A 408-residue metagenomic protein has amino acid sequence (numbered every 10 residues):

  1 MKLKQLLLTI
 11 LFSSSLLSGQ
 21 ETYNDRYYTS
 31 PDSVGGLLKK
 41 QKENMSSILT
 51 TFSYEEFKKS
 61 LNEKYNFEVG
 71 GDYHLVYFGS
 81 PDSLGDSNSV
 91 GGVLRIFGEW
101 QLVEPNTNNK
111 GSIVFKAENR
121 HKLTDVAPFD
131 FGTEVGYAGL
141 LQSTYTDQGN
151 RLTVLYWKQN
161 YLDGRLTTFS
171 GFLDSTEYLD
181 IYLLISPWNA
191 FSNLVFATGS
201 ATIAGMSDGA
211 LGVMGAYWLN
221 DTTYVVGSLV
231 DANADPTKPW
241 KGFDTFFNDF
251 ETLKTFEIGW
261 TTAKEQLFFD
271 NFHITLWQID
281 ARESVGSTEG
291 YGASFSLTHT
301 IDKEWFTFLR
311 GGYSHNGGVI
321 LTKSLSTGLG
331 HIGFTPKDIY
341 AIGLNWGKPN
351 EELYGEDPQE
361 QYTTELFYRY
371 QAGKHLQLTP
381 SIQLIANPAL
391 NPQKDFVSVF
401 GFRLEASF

Functional and structural regions predicted by a protein language model:
E21-T22, S46-V69, W100-I113, L162-R165 (+5 more regions): Short loop/turn motifs that connect adjacent beta-strands in outer-membrane beta-barrel proteins
Y23-M45, S53-D82, I113-F115, H121-L123 (+1 more regions): Transmembrane beta-strand segments of Gram-negative outer membrane beta-barrel proteins
G35, I342, F396-F408: Outer-membrane beta-barrel "beta-signal"
T51, N88-L94, G149-T153, S207-L211 (+5 more regions): Residues that define the transmembrane beta-barrel architecture of outer-membrane proteins
G71, I96-W100, V154-Q159, V213-Y217 (+6 more regions): Residues on the lipid-exposed face of transmembrane beta-strands in outer-membrane beta-barrel proteins
G71-Y77, I113-N119, T168-F172, G227-D231 (+8 more regions): Transmembrane beta-barrel strands of outer-membrane/channel proteins
S87-A234, V319-F334, I339-Y354: Outer membrane beta-barrel
F256, W260-E352, L366, Y370: Detector for outer-membrane/organellar transmembrane beta-barrel domains, recognizing the amphipathic beta-strand
